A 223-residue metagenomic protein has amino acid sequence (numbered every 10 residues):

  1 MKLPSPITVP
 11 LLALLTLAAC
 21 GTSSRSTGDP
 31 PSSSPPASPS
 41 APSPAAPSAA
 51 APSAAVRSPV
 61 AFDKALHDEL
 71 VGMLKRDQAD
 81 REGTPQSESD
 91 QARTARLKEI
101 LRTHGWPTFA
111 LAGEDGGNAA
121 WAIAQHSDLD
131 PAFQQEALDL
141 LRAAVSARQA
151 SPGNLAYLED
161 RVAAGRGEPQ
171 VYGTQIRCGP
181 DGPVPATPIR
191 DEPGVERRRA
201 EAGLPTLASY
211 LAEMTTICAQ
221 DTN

Functional and structural regions predicted by a protein language model:
M1-A18: Sec-dependent bacterial lipoprotein signal peptides
C20-S24: Bacterial signal peptide processing site
P31, A37-R96: Immediate post-signal-peptide N-terminus of mature secreted/exported proteins
D80-E88, I123-L129, D181-A186: Second-shell loop/turn segments in exported
T84-A92, P131-Q135, I189, P193: Soluble non-cytosolic domains of exported or imported proteins
K98-G165, P169: Mature extracellular/secreted ectodomains of secretory-pathway proteins
G182-R198: Short acidic, Pro/Gly- and aromatic-enriched capping/linker segments at domain boundaries
E196-N223: Extracellularly exposed regions in secreted/surface proteins, prominently low-complexity, repeat-rich
